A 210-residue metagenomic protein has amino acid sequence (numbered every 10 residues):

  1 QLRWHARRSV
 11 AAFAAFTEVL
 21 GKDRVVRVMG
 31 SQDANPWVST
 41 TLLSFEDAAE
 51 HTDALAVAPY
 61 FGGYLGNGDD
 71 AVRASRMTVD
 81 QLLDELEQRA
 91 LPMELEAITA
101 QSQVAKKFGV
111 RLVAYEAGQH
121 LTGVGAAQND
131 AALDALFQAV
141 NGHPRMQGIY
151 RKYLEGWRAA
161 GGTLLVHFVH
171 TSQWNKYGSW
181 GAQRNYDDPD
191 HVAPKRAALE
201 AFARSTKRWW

Functional and structural regions predicted by a protein language model:
Q1-L112, V124: Noncatalytic carbohydrate-binding groove/subsite architecture in carbohydrate-active enzymes
R27-Q32, E116-G118, L164-W174: Acidic carboxylate-rich catalytic motifs and surrounding loops in phosphoryl-/glycosyl-chemistry enzymes
E46, Q88-T122, A127-T163: Catalytic-core region of carbohydrate-active enzymes that cleave or remodel glycosidic bonds
Q128-W157, G161-W210: Aromatic-rich peripheral "rim/lid" segments of glycoside hydrolase catalytic domains that contact and position glycan
